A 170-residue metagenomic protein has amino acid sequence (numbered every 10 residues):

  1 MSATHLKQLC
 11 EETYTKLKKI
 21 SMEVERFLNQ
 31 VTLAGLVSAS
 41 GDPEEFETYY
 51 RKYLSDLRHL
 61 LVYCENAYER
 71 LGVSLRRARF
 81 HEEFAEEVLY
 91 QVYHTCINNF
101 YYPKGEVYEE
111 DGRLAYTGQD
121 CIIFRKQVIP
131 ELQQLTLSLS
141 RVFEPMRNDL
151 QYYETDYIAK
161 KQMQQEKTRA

Functional and structural regions predicted by a protein language model:
M1-A170: Long, low-complexity or tandemly repetitive, helically biased scaffold regions used for multimeric assembly/adhesion
